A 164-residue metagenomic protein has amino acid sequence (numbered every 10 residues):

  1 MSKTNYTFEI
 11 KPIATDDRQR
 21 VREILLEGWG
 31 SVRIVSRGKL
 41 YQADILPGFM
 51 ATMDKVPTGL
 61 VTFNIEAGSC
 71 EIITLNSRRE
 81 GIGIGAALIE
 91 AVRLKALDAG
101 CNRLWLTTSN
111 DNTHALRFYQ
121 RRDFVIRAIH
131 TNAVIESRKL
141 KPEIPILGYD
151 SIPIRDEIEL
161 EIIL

Functional and structural regions predicted by a protein language model:
M1-T7: Basic/polar N-terminal segments that are highly enriched at the extreme N-terminus, encompassing both cleavable
F8, P12-I82, A86-E90, I163: Acetyl-CoA-dependent GNAT
S36-G38, E143-S151: Short, P/G- and charge-enriched loop/turn segments at secondary-structure junctions
L46-G48, I154-E159: Short hydrophobic/aromatic beta-strand or adjacent loop that forms the aromatic wall/cage of a ligand/substrate-binding
S77, L106-A115, R127, T131-K139: Conserved beta-strand-loop-alpha-helix junction that forms the acyl-donor binding cleft
A96-T108: Conserved GNAT acetyl-CoA-binding A-motif
Y119, F124: Conserved active-site tyrosine of GNAT-family acetyltransferases
